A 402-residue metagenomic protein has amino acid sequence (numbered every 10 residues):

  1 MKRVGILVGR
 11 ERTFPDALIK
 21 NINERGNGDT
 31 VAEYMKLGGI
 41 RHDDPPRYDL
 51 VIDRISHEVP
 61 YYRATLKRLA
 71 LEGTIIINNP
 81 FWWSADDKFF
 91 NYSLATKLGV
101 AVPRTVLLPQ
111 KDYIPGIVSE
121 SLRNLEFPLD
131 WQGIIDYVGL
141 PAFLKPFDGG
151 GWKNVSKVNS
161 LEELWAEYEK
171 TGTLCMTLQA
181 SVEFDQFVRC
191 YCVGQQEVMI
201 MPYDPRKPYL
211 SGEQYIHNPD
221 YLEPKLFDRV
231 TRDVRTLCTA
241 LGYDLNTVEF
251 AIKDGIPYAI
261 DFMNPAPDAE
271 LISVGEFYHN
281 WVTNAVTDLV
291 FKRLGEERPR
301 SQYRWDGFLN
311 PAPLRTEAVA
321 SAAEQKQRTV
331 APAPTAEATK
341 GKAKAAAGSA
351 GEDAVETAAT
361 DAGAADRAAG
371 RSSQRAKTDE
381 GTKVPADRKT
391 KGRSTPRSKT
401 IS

Functional and structural regions predicted by a protein language model:
M1-I77, F81-D86, F90, K342 (+4 more regions): ATP-binding N-terminal substructure of ATP-dependent carboxylate-amine bond-forming enzymes
K2-V8, R12, A70-G73, F81-V188 (+3 more regions): Active-site nucleotide/adenylate-binding loops and adjacent lid/helix of ATP-dependent enzymes
Y48-L50, C190-C192, I256-L271: A short beta-strand motif that forms the metal-chelation/ATP-contact edge of phosphoryl-transfer active sites
A142, M199, N246, Y258-D261: Protein kinase-like catalytic core scaffold
C190, Q195-E223: Glycine-rich, positively charged active-site loop/lid region within alpha/beta enzyme cores that binds and organizes
L210-Y258, W281-N284, D288-R298, Y303-A320: A long amphipathic alpha-helix within ATP-dependent nucleotide-binding catalytic cores
L271-Y278: A short acidic/glycine-rich loop-to-helix N-cap element
K340-S402: Long, low-complexity, intrinsically disordered segments
